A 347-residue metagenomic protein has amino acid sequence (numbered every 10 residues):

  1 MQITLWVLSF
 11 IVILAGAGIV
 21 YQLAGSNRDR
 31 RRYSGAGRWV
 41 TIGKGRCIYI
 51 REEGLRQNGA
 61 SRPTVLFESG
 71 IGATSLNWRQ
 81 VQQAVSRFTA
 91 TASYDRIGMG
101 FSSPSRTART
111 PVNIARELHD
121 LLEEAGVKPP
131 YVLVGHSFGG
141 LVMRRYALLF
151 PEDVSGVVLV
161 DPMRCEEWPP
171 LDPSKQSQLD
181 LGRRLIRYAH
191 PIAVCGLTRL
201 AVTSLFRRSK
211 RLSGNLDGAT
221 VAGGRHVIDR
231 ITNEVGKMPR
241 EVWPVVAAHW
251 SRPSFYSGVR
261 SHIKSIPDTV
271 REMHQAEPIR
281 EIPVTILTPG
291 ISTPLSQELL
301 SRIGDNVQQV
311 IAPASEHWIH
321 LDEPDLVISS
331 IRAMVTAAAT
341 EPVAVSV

Functional and structural regions predicted by a protein language model:
M1-P63, S86-T89, A108, E123-K128 (+4 more regions): Alpha/beta-hydrolase fold catalytic core
V40, I50, W78, V85 (+8 more regions): Generic structural signal for small/hydrophobic residues in well-ordered secondary structure, especially within
R51-N58, R96-V134, F150, P170-D172: Active-site loop/oxyanion-hole signature of alpha/beta-hydrolase fold enzymes
E52-F101, L141, L149: Conserved HGGG/HGGXW glycine-rich cap/lid loop of the alpha/beta-hydrolase fold
P111, A115, V158-V307: Flexible "cap/lid" subdomain of the alpha/beta-hydrolase fold that forms the substrate-access gate
P129-S174: Conserved hydrolase catalytic core segment
Q309, S315-P324: Catalytic histidine-centered segment of alpha/beta-hydrolase-like enzymes
L321-V335: Post-His helix in hydrolase/transferase enzymes
